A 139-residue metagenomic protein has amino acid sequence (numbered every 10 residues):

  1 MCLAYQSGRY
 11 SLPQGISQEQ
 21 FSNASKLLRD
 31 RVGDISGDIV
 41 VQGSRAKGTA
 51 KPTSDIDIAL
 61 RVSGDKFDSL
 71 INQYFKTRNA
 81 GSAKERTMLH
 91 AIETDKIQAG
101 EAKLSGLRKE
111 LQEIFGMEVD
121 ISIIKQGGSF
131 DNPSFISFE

Functional and structural regions predicted by a protein language model:
C2-S54, R61-E139: Catalytic core of pol beta-like nucleotidyltransferases
